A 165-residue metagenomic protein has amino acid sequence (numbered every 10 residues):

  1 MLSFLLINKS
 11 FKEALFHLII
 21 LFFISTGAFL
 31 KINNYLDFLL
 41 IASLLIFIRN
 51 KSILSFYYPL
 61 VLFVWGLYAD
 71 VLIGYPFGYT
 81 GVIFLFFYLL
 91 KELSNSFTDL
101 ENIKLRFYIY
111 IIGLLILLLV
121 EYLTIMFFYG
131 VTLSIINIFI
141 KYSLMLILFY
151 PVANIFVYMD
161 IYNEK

Functional and structural regions predicted by a protein language model:
M1-K165: Terminal, non-globular segments
